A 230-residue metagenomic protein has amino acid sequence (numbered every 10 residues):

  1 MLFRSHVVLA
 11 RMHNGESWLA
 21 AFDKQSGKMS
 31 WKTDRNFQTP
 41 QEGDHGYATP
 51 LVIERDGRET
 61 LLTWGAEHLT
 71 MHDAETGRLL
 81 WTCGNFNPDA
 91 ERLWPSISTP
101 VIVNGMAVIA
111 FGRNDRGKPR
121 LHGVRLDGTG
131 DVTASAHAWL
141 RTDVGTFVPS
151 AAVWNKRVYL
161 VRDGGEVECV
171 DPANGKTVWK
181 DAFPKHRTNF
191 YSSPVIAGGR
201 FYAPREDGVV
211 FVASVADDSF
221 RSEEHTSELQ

Functional and structural regions predicted by a protein language model:
F3-Q230: Noncatalytic, solvent-exposed loop/strand surfaces of beta-propeller-type extracellular/periplasmic domains
